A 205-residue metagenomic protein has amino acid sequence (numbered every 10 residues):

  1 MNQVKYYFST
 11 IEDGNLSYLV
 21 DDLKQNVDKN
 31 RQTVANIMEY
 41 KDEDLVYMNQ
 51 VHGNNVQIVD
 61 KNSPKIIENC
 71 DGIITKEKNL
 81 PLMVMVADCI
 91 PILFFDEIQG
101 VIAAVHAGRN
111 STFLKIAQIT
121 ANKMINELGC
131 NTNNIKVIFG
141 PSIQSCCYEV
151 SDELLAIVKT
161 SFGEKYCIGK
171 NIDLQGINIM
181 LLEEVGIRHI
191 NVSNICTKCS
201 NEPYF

Functional and structural regions predicted by a protein language model:
M1-F205: Active-site microenvironment for binding and transforming phosphate-containing groups
